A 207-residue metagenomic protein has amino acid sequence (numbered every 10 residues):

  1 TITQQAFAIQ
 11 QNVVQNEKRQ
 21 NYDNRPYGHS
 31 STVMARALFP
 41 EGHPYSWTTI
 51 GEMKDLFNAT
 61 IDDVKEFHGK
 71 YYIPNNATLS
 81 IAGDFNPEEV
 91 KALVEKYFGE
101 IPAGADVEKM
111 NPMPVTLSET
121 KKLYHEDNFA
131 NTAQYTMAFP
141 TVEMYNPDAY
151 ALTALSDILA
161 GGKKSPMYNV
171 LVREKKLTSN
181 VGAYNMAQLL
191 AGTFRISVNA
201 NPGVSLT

Functional and structural regions predicted by a protein language model:
T1-Q4, Y97-A105: A common structural junction motif
I2, A6-A8, A59: Peptidyl-prolyl cis-trans isomerase
Q10-N16, H43: Short, structured secondary-structure elements that scaffold catalytic or ligand/cofactor-binding regions
Q11-N12, I61, K65-Y97: Non-catalytic, conformational "gating/processing" segments within enzyme and secreted inhibitor domains
N21-N76, E100-N146, D157-V204: Non-catalytic beta-strand/loop surface segments
P87-K91, P147, V204-T207: Short, conserved charged micro-motifs
